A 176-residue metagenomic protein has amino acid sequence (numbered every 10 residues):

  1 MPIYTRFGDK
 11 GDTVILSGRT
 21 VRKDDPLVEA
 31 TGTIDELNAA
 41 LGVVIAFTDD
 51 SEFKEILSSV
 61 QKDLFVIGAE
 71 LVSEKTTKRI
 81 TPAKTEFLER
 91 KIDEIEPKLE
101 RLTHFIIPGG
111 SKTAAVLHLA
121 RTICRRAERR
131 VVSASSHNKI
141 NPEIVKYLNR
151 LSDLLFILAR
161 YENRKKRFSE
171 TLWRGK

Functional and structural regions predicted by a protein language model:
M1-K176: Phosphate/pyrophosphate-binding loop motifs in nucleotide- or prenyl diphosphate-using proteins
